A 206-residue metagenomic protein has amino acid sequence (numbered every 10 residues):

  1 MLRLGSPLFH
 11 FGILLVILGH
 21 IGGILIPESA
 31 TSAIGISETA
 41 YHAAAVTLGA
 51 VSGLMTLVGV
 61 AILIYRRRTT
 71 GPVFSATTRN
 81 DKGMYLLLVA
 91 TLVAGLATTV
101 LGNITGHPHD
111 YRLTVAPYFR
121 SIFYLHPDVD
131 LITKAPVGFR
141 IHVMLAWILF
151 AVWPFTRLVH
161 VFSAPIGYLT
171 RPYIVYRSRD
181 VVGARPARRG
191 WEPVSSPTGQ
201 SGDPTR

Functional and structural regions predicted by a protein language model:
M1-T156, H160-Y176, A184: Membrane-embedded alpha-helical bundles of multi-pass integral membrane proteins
I166-R206: Extramembrane terminal tails and long inter-domain/linker segments of multi-pass membrane proteins
